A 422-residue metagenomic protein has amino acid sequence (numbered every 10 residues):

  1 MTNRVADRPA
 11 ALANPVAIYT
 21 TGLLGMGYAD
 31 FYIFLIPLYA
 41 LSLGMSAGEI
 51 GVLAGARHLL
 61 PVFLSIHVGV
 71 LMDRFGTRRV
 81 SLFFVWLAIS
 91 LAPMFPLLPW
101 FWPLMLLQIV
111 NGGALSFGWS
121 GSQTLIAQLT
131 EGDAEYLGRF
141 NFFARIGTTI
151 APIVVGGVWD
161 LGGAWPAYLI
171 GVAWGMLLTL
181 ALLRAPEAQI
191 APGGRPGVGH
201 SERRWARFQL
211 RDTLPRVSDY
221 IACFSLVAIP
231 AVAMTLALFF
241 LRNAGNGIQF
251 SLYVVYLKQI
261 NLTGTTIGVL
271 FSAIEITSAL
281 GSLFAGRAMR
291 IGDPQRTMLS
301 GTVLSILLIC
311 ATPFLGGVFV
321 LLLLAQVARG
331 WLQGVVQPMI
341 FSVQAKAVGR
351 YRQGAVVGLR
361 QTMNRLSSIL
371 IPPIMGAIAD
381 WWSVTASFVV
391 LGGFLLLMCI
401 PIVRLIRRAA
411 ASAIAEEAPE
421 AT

Functional and structural regions predicted by a protein language model:
M1-L12, E187-T235, E420-T422: Juxtamembrane intracellular "pre-TM" segments in multi-pass secondary transporters
R8-H58, A231-L270: Helix-loop boundary and gating motifs at the non-cytosolic
H58-I66, T148-T149, E275-L283, S368-I369: Residue-level signature of mid-helix packing/kink "hotspots" within the transmembrane helices of 12-pass Major
F63-G76, W159, G281-D293, A379-D380: Helix-to-loop junctions at the C-terminal end of transmembrane segments in multipass secondary transporters
R79-P93, V172, R296-A311: Structural signature of the two symmetry-related core transmembrane helices
L107-R145, V343: Cytoplasmic helix-loop-helix junction between adjacent transmembrane helices in 12-TM secondary transporters
A167-R184, F388-R404: Symmetry-related core transmembrane helices of the 12-TM Major Facilitator Superfamily/SLC fold
Q295-I340: C-terminal transmembrane helical hairpin of 12-TM major facilitator-type secondary transporters
